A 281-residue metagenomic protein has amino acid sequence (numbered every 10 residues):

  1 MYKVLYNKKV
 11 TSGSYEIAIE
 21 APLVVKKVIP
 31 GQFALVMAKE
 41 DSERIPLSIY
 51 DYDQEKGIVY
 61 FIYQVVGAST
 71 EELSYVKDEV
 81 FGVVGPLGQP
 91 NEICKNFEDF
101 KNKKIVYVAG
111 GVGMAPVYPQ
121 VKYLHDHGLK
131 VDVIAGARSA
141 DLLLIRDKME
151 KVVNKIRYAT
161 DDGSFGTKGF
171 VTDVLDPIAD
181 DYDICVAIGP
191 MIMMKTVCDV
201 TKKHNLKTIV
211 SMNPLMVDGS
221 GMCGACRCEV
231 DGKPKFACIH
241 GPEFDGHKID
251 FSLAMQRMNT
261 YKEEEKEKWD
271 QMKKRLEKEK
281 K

Functional and structural regions predicted by a protein language model:
M1-K77: Ferredoxin-reductase
Y6, D51, Y158-T160, V210 (+1 more regions): Structural signal for conserved beta-strand scaffold positions within catalytic alpha/beta enzyme cores
L35, V80-V84, R227: Hydrophobic beta-strand signal
K39, G85-P86, D231: Short, surface-exposed secondary-structure boundary micro-motifs
S42-I49, G88-F97, C238: Short, Lys/Arg- and Gly-enriched loop/turn segments at beta-strand edges
E71, Y75-V217: FNR/FR-type flavoprotein reductase catalytic core
P116, M191, N213-E243: Local cysteine-cluster metal-coordination motifs and their immediate loop/turn environment, predominantly Fe-S cluster
F236-H240, F244-K281: Short Fe-S-cluster ligation motifs
